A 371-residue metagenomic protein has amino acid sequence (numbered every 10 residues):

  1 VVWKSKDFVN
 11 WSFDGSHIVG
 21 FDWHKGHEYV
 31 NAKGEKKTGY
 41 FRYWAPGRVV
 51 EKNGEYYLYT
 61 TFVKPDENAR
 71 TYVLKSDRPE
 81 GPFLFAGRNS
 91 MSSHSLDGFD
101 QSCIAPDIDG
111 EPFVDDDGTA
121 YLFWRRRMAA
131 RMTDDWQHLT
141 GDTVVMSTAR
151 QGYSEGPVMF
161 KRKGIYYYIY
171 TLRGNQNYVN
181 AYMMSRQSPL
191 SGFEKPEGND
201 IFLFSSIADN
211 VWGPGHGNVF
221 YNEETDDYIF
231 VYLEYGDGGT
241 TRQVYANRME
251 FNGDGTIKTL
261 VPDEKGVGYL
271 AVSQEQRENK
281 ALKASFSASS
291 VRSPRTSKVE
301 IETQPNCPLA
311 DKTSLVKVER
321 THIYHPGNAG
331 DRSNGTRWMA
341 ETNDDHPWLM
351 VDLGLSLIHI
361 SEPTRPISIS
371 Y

Functional and structural regions predicted by a protein language model:
V1-Y43, V50-G152, K161-Y166, T171-D209 (+2 more regions): Beta-rich carbohydrate-recognition and catalytic domains
G47, M350-D352, S361: Residues within well-ordered beta-strands of beta-sheet-rich folds
L270-S356: Disordered, acidic Ser/Thr/Pro-rich linker "stalks" and the adjacent N-terminal cap of the next globular domain
I358-H359, P366-Y371: Single conserved hydrophobic/aromatic residue that forms the stacking wall/gate of nucleotide- or nucleobase-binding
